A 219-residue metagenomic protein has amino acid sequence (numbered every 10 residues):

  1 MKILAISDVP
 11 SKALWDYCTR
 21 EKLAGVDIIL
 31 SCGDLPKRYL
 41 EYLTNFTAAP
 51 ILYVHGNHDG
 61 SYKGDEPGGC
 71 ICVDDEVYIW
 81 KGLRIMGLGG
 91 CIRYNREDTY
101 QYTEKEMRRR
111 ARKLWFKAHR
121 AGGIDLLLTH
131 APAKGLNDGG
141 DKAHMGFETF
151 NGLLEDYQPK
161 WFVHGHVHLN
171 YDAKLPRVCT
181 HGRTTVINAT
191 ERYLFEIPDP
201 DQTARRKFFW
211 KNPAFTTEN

Functional and structural regions predicted by a protein language model:
M1-F46, W115-G123: N-terminal active-site segment of His-dependent metallophosphoesterases
A5-L14, H55-M145, N212-P213: Conserved catalytic scaffold of divalent metal-dependent phosphoesterases
A5-S7, I28-D34, L52-N57, V73 (+4 more regions): Active-site neighborhood of phospho(di)ester-bond hydrolases with catalytic His/Asp-centered motifs
I6, W15, G64, V77-K81 (+3 more regions): Binuclear metal-dependent phosphoesterase catalytic core
P10-L14, L35-E41, N57-K63, R93-E97 (+3 more regions): Active-site environment of divalent metal-dependent phosphoester hydrolases
L14-R20, K37-E41, I71-V73, R112-F116 (+2 more regions): A generic local structural motif
D27-I29, A48-Y53, E66-E76, H181-I187 (+1 more regions): Active-site regions of enzymes building and remodeling cell-envelope glycoconjugates
T47-H58, F147-F150: A short, gly/pro- and small-residue-rich
